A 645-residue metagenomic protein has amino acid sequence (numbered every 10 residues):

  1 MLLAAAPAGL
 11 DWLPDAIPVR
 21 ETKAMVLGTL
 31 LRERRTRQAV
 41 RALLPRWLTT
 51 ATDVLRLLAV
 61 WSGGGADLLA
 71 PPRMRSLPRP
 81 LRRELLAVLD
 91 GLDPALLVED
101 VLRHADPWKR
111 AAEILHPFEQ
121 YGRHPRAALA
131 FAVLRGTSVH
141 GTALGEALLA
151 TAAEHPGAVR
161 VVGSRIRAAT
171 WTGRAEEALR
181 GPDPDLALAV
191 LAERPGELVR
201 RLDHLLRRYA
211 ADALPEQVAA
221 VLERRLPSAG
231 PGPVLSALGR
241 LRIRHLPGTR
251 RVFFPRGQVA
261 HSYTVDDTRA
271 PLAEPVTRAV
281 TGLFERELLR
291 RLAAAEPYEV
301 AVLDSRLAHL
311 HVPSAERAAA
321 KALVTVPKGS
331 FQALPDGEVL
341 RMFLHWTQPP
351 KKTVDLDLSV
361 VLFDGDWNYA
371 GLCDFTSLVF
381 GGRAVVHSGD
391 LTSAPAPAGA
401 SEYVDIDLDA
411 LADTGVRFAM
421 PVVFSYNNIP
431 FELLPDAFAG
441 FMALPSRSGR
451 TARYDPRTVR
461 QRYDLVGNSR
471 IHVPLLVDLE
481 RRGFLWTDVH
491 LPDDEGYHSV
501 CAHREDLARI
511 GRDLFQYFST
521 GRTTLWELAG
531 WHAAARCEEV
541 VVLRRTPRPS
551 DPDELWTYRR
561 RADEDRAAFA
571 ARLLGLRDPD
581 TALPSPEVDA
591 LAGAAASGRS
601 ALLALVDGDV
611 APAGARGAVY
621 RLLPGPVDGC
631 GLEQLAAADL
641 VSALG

Functional and structural regions predicted by a protein language model:
M1-G645: Intrinsic-disorder/low-complexity signal
